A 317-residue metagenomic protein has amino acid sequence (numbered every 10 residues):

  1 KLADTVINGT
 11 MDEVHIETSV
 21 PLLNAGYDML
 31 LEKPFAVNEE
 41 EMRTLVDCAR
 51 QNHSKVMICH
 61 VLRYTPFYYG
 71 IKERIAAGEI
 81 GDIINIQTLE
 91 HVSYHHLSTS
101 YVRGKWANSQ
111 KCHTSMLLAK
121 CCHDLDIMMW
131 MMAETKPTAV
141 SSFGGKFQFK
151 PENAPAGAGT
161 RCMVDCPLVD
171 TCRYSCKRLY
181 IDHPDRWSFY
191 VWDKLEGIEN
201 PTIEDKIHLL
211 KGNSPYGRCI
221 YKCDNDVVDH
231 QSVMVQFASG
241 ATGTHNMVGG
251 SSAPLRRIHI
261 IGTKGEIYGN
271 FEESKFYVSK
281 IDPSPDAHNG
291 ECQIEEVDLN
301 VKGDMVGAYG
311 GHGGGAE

Functional and structural regions predicted by a protein language model:
K1-C48: Beta-loop-alpha module in the N-terminal Rossmann-like domain of NAD(P)-dependent dehydrogenases, especially those
V20, V46, K72, L125-M129 (+1 more regions): Non-transmembrane alpha-helical segments in soluble domains of secreted/periplasmic/extracellular proteins
A25-Y27, N52-S54, A241: A short helix->loop->beta-strand "cap" motif at the edges of active sites that frequently abuts
T44-V61, G81-T88: Rossmann-fold dehydrogenase core element
L62-R218: Predominantly a Rossmann-like dinucleotide-binding segment in NAD(P)-dependent oxidoreductases
I198-M247: Alpha/beta-hydrolase fold catalytic core
V227-E317: C-terminal helical cap and adjacent loop that interface with cofactors, partners, or active-site loops
